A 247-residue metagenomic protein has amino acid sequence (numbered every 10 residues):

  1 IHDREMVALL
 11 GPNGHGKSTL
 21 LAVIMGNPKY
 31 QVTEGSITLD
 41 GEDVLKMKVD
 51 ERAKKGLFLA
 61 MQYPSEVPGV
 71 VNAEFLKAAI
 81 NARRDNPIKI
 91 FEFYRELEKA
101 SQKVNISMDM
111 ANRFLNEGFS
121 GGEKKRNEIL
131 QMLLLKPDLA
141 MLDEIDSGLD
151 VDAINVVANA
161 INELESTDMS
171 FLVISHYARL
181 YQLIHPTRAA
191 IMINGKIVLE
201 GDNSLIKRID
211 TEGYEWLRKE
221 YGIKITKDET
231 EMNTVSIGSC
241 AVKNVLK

Functional and structural regions predicted by a protein language model:
V7-L9, L21: Short hydrophobic beta-strand immediately N-terminal to the Walker A/P-loop
L10-H15: The feature captures the beta-strand-to-loop junction immediately N-terminal to the Walker
M25: Helix-to-loop junction immediately C-terminal to a conserved catalytic motif
S36-R52, N116: ABC ATPase NBD Q-loop/coupling interface
S65-D138: ABC-family P-loop ATPase nucleotide-binding domains
E144-I145, D152: Walker B catalytic motif
I154-T167: Helical segment within the ABC ATPase nucleotide-binding domain
M192, K196-K219: Conserved beta-strand-loop-alpha-helix hinge in the C-terminal portion of ABC ATPase nucleotide-binding domains
